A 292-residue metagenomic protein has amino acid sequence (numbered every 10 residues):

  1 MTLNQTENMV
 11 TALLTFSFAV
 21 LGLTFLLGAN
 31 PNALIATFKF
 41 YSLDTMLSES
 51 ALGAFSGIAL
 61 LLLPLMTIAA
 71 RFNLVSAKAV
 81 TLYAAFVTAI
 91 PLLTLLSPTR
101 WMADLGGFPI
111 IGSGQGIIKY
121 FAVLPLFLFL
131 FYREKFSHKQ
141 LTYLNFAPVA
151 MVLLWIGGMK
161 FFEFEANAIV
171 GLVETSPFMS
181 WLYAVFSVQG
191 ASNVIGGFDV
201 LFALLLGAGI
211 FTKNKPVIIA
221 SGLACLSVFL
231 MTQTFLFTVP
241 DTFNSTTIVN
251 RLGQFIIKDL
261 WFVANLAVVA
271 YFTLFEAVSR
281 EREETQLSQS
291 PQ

Functional and structural regions predicted by a protein language model:
M1-L62, I68-A166, F186-G197, A208-Q292: Extended, low-polarity transmembrane helix blocks
V173: Alpha-helical phosphate/pyrophosphate-handling elements in metalloenzyme active cores
S176-F186: Membrane-helix boundary elements
A203: Conformational-control "hinges and anchors"
